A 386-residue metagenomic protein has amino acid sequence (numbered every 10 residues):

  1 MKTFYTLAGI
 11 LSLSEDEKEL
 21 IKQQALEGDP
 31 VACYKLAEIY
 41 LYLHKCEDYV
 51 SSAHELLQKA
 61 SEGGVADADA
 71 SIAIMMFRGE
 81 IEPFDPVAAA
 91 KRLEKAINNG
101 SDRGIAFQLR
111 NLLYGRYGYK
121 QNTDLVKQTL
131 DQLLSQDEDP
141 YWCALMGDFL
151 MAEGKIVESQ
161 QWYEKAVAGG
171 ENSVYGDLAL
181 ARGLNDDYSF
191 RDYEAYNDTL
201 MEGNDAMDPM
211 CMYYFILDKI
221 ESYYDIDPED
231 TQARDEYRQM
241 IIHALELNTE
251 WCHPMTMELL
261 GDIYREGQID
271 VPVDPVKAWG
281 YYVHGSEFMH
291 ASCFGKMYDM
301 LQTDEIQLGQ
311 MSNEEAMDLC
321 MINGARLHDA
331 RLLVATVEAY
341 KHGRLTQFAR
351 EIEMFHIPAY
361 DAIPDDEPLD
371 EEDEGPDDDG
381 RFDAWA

Functional and structural regions predicted by a protein language model:
S14, V50, P86, T123 (+5 more regions): TPR-repeat structural position
E17, A53, A89, V126 (+6 more regions): Single-residue signature of alpha-solenoid repeat helices
E27-D29, Y42-H44, G63-A66, R78-E80 (+14 more regions): Short helix-capping/linker turns of helical repeat alpha-solenoids
K35-Y42, S71-R78, Q108-Y114, D148-A152 (+5 more regions): Hydrophobic face of amphipathic alpha-helices that form TPR/SEL1-like repeat modules and related alpha-solenoid
H44, D48, F84, Q121 (+4 more regions): Residue-level detector of the short coil/turn that links helix A to helix B within each tetratricopeptide repeat
A166-A168, V276-E287, S312-D329: TPR/TPR-like (Sel1-like) alpha-helical repeat modules
C320-A386: Terminal, low-structured helical/coil segments at or just beyond the last alpha-helical repeat
